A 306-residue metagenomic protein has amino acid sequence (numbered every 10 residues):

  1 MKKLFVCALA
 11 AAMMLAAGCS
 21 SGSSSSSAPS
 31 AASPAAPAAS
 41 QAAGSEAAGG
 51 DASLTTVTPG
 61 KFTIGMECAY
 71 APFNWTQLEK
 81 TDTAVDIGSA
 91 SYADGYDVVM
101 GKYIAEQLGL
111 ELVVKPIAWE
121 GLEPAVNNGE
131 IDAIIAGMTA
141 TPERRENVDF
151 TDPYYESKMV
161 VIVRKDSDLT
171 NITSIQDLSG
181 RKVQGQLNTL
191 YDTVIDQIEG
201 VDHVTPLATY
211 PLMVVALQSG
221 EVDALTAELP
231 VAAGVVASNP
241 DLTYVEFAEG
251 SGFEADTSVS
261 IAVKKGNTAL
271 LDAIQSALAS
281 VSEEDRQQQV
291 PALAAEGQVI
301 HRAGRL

Functional and structural regions predicted by a protein language model:
M14-G18: C-terminal motif of bacterial Sec signal peptides marking the signal peptidase cleavage site
C19-A32: Bacterial lipoprotein signal-peptidase II cleavage site
S20, V98-Q107, S167, R181 (+2 more regions): Extended ligand-binding regions for polar small-molecule ligands
S21, A48-A52, L190-T205, Y244-F247 (+1 more regions): Ligand-binding clefts/hinges and TM-proximal coupling segments of bilobed small-molecule sensing domains
G49-G137: Extracytoplasmic small-molecule ligand-binding "clamshell" domains of the periplasmic binding protein/Venus flytrap
E106, E111-D177, E254: Acidic, polar ligand-binding/catalytic clefts
E120-G121, G137-N147, V194-Q197, P211 (+2 more regions): A ligand-binding cleft/hinge motif common to bilobed small-molecule-binding domains
E156-V163, A237-L278, E296-L306: Periplasmic-binding protein-like
